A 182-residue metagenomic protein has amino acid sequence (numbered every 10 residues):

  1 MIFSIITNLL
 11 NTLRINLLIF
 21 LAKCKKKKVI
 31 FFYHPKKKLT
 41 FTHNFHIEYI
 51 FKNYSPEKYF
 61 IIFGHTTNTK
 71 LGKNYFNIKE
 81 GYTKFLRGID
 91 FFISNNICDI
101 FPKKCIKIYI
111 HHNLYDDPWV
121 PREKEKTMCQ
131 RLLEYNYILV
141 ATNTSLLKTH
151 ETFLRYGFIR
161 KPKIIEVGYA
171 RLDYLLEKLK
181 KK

Functional and structural regions predicted by a protein language model:
M1-K36: Membrane-proximal basic amphipathic "stem/tether" segments
V29-L176: Active-site and donor-binding regions of nucleotide-sugar-utilizing enzymes
E177-K182: A short helix/loop element that forms part of the nucleotide-sugar donor recognition site in Leloir-type
